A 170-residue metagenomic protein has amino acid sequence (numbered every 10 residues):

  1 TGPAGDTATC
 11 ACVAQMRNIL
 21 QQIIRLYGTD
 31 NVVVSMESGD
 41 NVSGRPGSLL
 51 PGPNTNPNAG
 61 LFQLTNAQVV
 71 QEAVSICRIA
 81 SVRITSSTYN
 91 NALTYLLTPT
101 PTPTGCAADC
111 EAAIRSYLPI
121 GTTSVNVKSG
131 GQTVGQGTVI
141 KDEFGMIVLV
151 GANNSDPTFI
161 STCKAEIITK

Functional and structural regions predicted by a protein language model:
T1-S43, S48-Q136, I140-K170: Short glycine-rich, low-complexity segments
